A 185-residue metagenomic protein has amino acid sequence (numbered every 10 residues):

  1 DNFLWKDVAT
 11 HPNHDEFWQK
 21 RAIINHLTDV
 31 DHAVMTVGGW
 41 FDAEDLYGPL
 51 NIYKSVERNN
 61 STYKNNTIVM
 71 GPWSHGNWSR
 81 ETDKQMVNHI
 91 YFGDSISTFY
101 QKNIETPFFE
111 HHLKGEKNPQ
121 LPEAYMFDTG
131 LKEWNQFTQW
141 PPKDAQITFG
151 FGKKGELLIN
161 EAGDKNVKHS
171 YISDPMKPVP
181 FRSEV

Functional and structural regions predicted by a protein language model:
D1-Q120: Active-site-proximal cap/loop segments of hydrolase catalytic domains
V69, W78, D83-V185: C-terminal, loop-rich substrate-recognition/catalytic regions characterized by aromatic stacking residues
